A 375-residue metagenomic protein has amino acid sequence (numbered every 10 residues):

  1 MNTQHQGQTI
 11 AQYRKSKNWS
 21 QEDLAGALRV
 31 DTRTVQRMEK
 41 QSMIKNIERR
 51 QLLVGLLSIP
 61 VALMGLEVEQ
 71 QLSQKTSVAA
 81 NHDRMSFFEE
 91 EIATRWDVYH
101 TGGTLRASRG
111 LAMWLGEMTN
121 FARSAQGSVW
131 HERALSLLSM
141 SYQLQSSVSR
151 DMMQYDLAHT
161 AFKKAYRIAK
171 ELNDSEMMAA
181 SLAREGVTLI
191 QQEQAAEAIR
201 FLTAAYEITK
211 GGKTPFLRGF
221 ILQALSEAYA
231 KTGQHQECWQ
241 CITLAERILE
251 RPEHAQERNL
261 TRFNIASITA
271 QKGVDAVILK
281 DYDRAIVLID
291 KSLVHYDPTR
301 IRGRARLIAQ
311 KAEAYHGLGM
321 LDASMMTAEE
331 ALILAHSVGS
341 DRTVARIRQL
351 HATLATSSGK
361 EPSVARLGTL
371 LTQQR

Functional and structural regions predicted by a protein language model:
M1-K17: A short, Lys/Arg-rich alpha-helix, primarily the initiator
I10, Q21-A25, V35-M38, M64: Conserved hydrophobic/aromatic packing and binding residues within compact polymer-binding modules
R14, A25, V54: The alpha-helix within a helix-turn-helix
D23, M43, L57, L72-A80: Extended, low-complexity intrinsically disordered regions enriched in serine/proline/glycine/threonine
L28-I44: Recognition helix of helix-turn-helix/homeodomain-like DNA-binding domains that insert into the DNA major groove
E48-L63: DNA major-groove recognition helix of helix-turn-helix/homeodomain DNA-binding modules
V78-R375: Conserved binding/catalytic microenvironments
